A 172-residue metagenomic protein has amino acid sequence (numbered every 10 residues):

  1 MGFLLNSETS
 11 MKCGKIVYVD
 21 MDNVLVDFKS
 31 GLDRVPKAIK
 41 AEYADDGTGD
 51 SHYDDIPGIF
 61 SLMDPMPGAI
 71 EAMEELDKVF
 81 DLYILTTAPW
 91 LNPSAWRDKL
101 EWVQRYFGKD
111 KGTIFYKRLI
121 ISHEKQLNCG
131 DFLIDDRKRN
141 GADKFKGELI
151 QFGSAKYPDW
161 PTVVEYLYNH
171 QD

Functional and structural regions predicted by a protein language model:
F3-F60: Active-site neighborhood of HAD-like aspartate-dependent phosphohydrolases
I16, I114-A142: Conserved Lys-Pro-Asp/Glu-containing loop-to-beta segment of HAD-superfamily phosphomonoesterases, centered on
V26-K29, R34, I84, L91-A95 (+3 more regions): Short catalytic/ligand-binding loop motif for oxyanion handling, primarily in non-cytosolic enzymes, centered on
D64, A69-R97, V103: Substrate-recognition element of Asp-dependent hydrolases with the DxDx(T/V) motif
P93-K125: Active-site donor-binding segments of glycosyltransferases and PAPS-dependent sulfotransferases
F132-E165: Acidic, Mg2+-coordinating phosphoryl-transfer loop and its flanking beta/alpha structural elements, shared across
